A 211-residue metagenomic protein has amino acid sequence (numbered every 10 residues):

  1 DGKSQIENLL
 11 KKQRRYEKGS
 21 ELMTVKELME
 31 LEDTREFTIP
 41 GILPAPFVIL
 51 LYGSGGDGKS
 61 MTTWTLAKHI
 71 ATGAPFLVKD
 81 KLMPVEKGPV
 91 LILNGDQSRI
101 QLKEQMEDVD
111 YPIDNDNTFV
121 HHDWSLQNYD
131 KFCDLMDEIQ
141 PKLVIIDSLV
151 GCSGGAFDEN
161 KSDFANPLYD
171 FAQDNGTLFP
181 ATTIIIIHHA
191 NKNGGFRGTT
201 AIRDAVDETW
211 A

Functional and structural regions predicted by a protein language model:
D1-E17: Short, small/acidic-rich helices and loops at N termini and domain boundaries of DNA replication/processing enzymes
Q13-T38: N-terminal pre-Walker A segment at the start of P-loop NTPase domains
K26, I39, S54-D57, P75-Q173: Conserved inter-motif catalytic segment of the P-loop NTP-binding fold
V48: Walker A (P-loop) ATP-phosphate-binding motif of ABC ATPase nucleotide-binding domains
L51: Hydrophobic anchor at the beta1->P-loop junction of P-loop NTPases
T62, L66: Hydrophobic positions on the alpha1 helix immediately C-terminal to the Walker A/P-loop
K103-D110, G194-A205: Short regulatory helix/loop adjacent to the ATP-binding pocket of P-loop NTPases
F164-A190, E208-A211: Substrate-engagement module of ASCE P-loop NTPases
